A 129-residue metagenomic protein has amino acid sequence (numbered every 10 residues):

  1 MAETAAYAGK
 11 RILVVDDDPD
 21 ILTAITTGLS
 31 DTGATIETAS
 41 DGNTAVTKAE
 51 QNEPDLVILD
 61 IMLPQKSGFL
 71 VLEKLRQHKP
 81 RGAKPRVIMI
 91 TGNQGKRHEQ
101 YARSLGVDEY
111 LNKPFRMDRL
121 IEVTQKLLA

Functional and structural regions predicted by a protein language model:
D18, I61-L63: The short loop immediately C-terminal to the conserved phospho-acceptor aspartate in CheY-like receiver
P19-E37: Two-component/phosphorelay signaling modules centered on CheY-like receiver
L22, P64, G95: The feature encodes the CheY-like receiver
T38-L56: Acidic, metal-coordinating helix/loop segments flanking the phosphotransfer/catalytic sites of two-component signaling
D41-T44, S67-E73: Acidic catalytic/metal-coordinating carboxylates
L70, Q94-E109, E122: Alpha4 helix (beta4-alpha4-beta5 surface) of REC/receiver domains from two-component response regulators
F115-T124: C-terminal output helix
